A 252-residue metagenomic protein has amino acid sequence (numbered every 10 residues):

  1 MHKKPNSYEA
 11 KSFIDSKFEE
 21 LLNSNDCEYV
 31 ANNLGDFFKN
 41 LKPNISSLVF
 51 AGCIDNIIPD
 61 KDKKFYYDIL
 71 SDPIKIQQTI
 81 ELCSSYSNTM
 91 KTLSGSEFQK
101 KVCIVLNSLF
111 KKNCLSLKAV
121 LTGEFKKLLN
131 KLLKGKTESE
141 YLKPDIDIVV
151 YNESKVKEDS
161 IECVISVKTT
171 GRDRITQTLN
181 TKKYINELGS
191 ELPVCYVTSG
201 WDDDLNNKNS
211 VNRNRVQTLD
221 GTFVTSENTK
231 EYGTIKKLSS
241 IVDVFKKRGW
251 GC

Functional and structural regions predicted by a protein language model:
M1-E81: Nuclease-adjacent, charged terminal/linker segments that flank catalytic cores
M1-S24, F65, E191, Y196-C252: C-terminal tail/extension regions appended to the core domain(s) of diverse proteins
I80-K136: Acidic-basic catalytic patches of nuclease active cores, encompassing PD-(D/E)XK and other metal-cofactor nuclease
C114, S154-S160: Short, solvent-exposed loop/turn segments that connect beta-strands within catalytic domains and beta-strand-rich
K143-E153: Short acidic loop-to-beta-strand element that houses the catalytic metal-binding Asp/Glu of nuclease active sites
I148-V150, S160-T169, T178: Conserved catalytic cores of phosphodiester-cleaving nucleases, focusing on short active-site segments
K168-R174, W201-D204: Short acidic, S/G/P-rich loop/turn micro-motifs used as interaction or catalytic elements
Y184-L192: Arginine/glycine-rich "motif VI" loop of SF2 helicases in the C-terminal RecA-like domain
